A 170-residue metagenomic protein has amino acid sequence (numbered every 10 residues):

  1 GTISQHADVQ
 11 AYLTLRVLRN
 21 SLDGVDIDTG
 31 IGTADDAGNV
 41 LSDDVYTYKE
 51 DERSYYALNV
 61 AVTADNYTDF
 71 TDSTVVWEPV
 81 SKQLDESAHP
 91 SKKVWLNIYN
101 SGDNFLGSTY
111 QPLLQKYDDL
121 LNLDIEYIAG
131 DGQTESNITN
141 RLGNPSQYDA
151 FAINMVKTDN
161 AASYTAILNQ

Functional and structural regions predicted by a protein language model:
T2, A61, I125-Y127: Conserved beta-strand scaffold positions in the cores of enzyme catalytic domains, especially in NTP/NDP-utilizing
T2-D8, Y12: Short beta-strand elements at the ligand-binding edges of bilobed clamshell
S4, A57, S101: Second-shell loop/turn segments in exported
Q5, A64, I128-G130: Conserved beta-strand termini and adjacent loop/short-helix elements that scaffold enzyme active sites in alpha/beta
R16-D23, Q115, D119-N122, G143 (+1 more regions): Sec-exported extracytoplasmic/periplasmic mature domains
V17-K92: Hinge/cleft segment of the Venus flytrap/periplasmic-binding protein
K92-L113, Y117-L120, E126-P145, A152-A161: Extracytoplasmic "Venus flytrap"
N160-Q170: Catalytic-core regions built around general acid/base machinery
